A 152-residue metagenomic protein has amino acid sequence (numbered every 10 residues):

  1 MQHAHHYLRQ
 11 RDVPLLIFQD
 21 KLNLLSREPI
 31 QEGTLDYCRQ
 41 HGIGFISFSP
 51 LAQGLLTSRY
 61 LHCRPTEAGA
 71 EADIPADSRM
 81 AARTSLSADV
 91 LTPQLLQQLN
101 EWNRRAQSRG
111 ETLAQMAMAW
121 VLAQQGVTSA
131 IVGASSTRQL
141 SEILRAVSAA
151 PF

Functional and structural regions predicted by a protein language model:
M1-F152: Beta/alpha (TIM)-barrel catalytic core signal, keyed to glycine-rich beta->alpha loops juxtaposed to Asp/Glu that bind
